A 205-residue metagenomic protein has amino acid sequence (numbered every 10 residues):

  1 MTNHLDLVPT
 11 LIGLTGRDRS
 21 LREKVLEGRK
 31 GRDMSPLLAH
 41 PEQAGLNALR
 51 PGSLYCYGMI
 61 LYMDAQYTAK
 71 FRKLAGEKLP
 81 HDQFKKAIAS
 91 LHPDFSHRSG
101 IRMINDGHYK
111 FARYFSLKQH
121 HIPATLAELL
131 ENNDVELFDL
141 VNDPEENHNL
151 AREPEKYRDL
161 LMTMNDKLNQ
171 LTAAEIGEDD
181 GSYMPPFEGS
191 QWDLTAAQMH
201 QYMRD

Functional and structural regions predicted by a protein language model:
M1-I104, M162, D180-E188: Polar, surface-exposed loop/tail segments that function as active-site lids or cofactor/substrate-recognition elements
M1-L5, G28, E131-D134, P154 (+1 more regions): Short, solvent-exposed loop/helix junctions and linker helices that flank or host conserved functional motifs
N3-D6, D33, D139, N149-E153 (+1 more regions): Poly-acidic low-complexity segments
G16, E42-Q43, Y109, N169 (+1 more regions): Generic structural signal for secondary-structure transition and capping sites
R17-R22, G31-P36, V135, P144-E155: Charged, low-complexity surface segments at secondary-structure and domain boundaries
G31-S35, L126, H200: Intrinsically disordered, low-complexity regions
C56-R152, Q201-D205: C-terminal, low-complexity/hydrophilic appendages and adjacent surface loops of extracellular/periplasmic anionic
K70-K73, L130-N132, N142-P144, L150-D205: Long, internal low-complexity/basic segments
